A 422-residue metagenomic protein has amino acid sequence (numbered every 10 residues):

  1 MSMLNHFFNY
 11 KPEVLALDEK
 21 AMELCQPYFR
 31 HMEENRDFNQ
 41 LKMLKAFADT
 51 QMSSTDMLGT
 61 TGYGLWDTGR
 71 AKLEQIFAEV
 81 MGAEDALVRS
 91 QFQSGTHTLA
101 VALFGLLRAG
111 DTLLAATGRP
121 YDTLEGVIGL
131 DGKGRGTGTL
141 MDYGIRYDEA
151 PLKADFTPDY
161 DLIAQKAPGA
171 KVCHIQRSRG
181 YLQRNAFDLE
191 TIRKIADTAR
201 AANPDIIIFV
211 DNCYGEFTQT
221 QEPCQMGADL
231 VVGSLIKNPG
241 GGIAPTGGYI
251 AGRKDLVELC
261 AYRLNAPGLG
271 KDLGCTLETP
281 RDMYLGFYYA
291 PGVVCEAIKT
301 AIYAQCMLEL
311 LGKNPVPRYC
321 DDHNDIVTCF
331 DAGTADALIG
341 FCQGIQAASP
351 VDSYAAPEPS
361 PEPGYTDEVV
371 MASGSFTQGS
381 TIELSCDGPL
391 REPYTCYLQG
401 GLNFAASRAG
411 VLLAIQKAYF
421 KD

Functional and structural regions predicted by a protein language model:
L4-K20, L24-F29, E33, K42-D56 (+9 more regions): Conserved PLP-enzyme active-site core in the AAT-like
T60-T61, L87-S90, I326-D331: Short glycine-rich or small-residue beta-strand-to-loop segments that form or flank ligand, phosphate, metal/Fe-S
Y63-G69: N-terminal small-domain helix-loop-helix segment of the aminotransferase-like
F77-A78, A304: Structural element of the ATP-grasp superfamily
E309-D422: Conserved C-terminal alpha-helix-loop-beta "cap" of PLP-dependent enzymes that closes/shapes the active-site mouth
